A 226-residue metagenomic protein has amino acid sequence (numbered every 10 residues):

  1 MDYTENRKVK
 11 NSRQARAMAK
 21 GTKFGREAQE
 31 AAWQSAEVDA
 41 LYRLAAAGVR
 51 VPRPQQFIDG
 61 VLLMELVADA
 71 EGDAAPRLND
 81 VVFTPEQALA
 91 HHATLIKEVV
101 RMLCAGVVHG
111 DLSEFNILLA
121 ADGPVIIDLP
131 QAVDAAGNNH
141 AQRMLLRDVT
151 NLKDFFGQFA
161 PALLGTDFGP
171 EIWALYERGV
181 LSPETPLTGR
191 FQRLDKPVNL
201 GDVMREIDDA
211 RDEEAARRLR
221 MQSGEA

Functional and structural regions predicted by a protein language model:
M1-A74, V100, C104: Conserved ATP-binding subdomain of kinase catalytic cores across diverse folds
Q29, F83-L89, G137, A141: Flexible beta-alpha connector loops of hexameric P-loop NTPases
V67, D128-V133: Activation of the activation-loop gatekeeper triad in protein kinase-fold domains
G72-T84: AlphaC helix of the protein kinase catalytic domain
E86, T94, R101-C104, V125 (+2 more regions): Regulatory N- and C-terminal appendages and interdomain linkers associated with kinase/kinase-like NTP transferase
C104-E114, L119: Catalytic-loop of the protein kinase fold
N116-D128: Conserved protein kinase catalytic/activation segment
A132-Q142, R147: Activation segment/activation loop of eukaryotic-type protein kinase catalytic domains
